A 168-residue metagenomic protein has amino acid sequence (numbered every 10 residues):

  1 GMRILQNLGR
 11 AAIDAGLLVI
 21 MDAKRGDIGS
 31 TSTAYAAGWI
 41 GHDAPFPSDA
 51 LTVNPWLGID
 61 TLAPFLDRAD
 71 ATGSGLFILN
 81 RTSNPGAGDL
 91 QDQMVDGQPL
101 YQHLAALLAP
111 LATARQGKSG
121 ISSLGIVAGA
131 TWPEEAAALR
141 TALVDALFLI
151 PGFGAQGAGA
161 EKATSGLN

Functional and structural regions predicted by a protein language model:
G1-A44, E135: N-terminal active-site wall of soluble small-molecule enzyme domains
L5-L8, G41-N54, A136-L149: Charged, low-complexity, helix/coiled-coil-prone segments
G9-A12, P55, N80, A128 (+1 more regions): Functionally constrained cores in energy, signaling, and assembly domains
G9-I13, L66-D70, A109-T113, A137-L143: Surface-exposed amphipathic alpha-helices with a cationic face
A15-A23, S119-G125, V144-I150: Short beta-strand/loop segments at the ligand-binding rim of alpha/beta enzyme cores
A23-G125: Conserved anion-binding
A130-N168: A C-terminal functional module that forms or caps the active site or interfaces directly with catalytic machinery
